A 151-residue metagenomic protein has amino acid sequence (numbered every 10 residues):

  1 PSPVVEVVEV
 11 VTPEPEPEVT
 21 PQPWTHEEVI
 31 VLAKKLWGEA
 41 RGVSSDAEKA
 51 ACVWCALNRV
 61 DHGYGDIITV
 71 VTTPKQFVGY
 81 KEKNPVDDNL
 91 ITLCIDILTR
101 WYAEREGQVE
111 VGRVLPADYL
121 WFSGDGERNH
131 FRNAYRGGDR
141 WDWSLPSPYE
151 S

Functional and structural regions predicted by a protein language model:
P1-L32: Intrinsically disordered, low-complexity, Pro/Ser/Thr/Asn/Gly/Ala-rich spacer/linker segments adjacent to signal
P21-S151: Bacterial extracytoplasmic/cell-wall-associated proteins, especially those involved in peptidoglycan
